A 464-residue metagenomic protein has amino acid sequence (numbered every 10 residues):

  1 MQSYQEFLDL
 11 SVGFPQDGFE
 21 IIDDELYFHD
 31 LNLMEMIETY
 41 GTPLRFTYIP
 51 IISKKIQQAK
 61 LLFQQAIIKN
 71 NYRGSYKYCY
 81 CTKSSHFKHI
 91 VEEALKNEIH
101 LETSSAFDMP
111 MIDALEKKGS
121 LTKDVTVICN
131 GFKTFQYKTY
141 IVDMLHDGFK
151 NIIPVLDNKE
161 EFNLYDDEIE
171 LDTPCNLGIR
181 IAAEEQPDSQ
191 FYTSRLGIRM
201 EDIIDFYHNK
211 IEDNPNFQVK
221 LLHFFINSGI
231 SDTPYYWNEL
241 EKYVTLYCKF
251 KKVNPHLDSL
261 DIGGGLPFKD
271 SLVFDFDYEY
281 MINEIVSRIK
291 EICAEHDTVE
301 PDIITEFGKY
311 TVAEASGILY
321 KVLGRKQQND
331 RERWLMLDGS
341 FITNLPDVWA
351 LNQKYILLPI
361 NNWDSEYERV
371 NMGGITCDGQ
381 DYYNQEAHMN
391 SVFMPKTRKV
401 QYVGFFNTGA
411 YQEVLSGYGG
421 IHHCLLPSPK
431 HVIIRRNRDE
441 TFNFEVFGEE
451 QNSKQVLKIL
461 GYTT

Functional and structural regions predicted by a protein language model:
M1-Q136, A387-V414, H431-I433, F442-N443: N-terminal capping/small domains of soluble enzymes
L31, T47-K54, S85, E160 (+12 more regions): Conserved active-site and cofactor/substrate-binding residues in soluble primary-metabolism enzymes
Y40, I56-I67, E116, L145 (+6 more regions): Structural signal for hydrophobic packing residues in well-ordered secondary-structure cores of soluble enzyme domains
I52, K83, S105, I179 (+5 more regions): Conserved, mostly hydrophobic/aromatic
Y76, V125, I152, C175-L177 (+12 more regions): Structural beta-strand/beta-sheet cores of well-ordered domains, especially the beta-sheet scaffolds that support
Y76-S259, F268: Active-site-proximal beta-alpha core segment in soluble small-molecule metabolic enzymes
S120, F135, D157, E161 (+3 more regions): Glycine-rich phosphate/ribose-binding loops and adjacent secondary-structure elements that form binding surfaces
E284-V286, K290, A294-T464: Charged (often Lys/Glu-rich) extended helix/loop segments that serve as interaction or gating elements
